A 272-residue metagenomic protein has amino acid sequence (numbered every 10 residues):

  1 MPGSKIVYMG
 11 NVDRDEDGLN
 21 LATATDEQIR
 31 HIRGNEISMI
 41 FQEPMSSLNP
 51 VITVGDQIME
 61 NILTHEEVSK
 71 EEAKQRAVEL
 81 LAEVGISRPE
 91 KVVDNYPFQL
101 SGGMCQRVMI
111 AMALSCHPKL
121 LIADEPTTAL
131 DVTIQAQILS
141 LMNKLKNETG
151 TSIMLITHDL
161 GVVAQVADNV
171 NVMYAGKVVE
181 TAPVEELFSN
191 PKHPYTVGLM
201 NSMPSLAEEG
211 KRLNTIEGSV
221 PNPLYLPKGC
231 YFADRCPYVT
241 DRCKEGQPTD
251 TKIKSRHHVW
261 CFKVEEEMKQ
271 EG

Functional and structural regions predicted by a protein language model:
V7, R14-S38, T64, E186-P191 (+1 more regions): ABC ATPase NBD coupling module
N11, E16, E72-K91, M200: Conserved ABC ATPase "signature" region
D17-L19, T23-I29, D56-E72, A82-S87 (+2 more regions): ABC-type ATPase nucleotide-binding domains, specifically the catalytic core motifs of the NBD
G18, S87-E90, T181-G272: Short catalytic/signature loops enriched in Gly
N95-L100, M104: Conserved ABC ATPase signature
S115-K119: A short, proline-enriched helix->beta-strand linker immediately N-terminal to the Walker B motif in ABC-type P-loop
I122-P126, L130-K211: P-loop NTP-binding/switch modules centered on Walker-like glycine-rich loops
